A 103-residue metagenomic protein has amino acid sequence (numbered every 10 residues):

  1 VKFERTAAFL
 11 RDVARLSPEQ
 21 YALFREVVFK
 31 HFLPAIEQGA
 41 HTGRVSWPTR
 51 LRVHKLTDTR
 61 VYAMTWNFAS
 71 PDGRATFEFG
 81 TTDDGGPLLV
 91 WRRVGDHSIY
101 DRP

Functional and structural regions predicted by a protein language model:
V1-G73, G80-P103: Basic, Lys/Arg-enriched alpha-helical interface segments
